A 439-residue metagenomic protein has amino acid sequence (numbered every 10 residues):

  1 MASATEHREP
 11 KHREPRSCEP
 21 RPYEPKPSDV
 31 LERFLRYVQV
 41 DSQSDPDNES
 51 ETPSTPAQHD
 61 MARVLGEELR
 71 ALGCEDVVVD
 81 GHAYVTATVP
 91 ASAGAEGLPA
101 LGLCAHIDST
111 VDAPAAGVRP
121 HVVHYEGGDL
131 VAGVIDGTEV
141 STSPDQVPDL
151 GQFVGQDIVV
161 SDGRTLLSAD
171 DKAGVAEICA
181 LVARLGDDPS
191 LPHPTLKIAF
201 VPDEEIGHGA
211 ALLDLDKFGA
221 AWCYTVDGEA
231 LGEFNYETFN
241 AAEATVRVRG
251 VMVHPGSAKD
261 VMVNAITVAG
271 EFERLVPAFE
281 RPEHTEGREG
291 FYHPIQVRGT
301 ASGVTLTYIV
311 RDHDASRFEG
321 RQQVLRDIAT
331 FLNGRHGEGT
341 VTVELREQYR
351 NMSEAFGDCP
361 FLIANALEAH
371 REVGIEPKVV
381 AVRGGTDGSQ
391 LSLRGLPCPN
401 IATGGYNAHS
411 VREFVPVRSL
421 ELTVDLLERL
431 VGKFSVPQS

Functional and structural regions predicted by a protein language model:
A2, P27-T55, V160, Y349 (+1 more regions): N-terminal capping segment at the start of a domain
A2-A4, I266-S439: Metal-dependent amide/peptide-bond hydrolase catalytic core, centered on the "pita-bread" metallohydrolase fold
T5, P10-P20, P25: Intrinsically disordered, low-complexity proline-rich tandem-repeat tracts
E49-L98, G102-C104, D108, R119: A non-catalytic alpha/beta surface segment that caps or lines the substrate-entry region of metallo-dependent hydrolase
P56, R164-A176, K259-T267, F414-E421: Short, conserved micro-motifs enriched in small and acidic residues
A95-T195, F200, A220, L422: Active-site metal-coordination/substrate-binding segment of hydrolases, especially metallo-dependent peptidases
V147-G151, Q156-A169, V201-R326, T330 (+2 more regions): Midchain, well-structured core segments that form catalytic/ion-binding scaffolds
